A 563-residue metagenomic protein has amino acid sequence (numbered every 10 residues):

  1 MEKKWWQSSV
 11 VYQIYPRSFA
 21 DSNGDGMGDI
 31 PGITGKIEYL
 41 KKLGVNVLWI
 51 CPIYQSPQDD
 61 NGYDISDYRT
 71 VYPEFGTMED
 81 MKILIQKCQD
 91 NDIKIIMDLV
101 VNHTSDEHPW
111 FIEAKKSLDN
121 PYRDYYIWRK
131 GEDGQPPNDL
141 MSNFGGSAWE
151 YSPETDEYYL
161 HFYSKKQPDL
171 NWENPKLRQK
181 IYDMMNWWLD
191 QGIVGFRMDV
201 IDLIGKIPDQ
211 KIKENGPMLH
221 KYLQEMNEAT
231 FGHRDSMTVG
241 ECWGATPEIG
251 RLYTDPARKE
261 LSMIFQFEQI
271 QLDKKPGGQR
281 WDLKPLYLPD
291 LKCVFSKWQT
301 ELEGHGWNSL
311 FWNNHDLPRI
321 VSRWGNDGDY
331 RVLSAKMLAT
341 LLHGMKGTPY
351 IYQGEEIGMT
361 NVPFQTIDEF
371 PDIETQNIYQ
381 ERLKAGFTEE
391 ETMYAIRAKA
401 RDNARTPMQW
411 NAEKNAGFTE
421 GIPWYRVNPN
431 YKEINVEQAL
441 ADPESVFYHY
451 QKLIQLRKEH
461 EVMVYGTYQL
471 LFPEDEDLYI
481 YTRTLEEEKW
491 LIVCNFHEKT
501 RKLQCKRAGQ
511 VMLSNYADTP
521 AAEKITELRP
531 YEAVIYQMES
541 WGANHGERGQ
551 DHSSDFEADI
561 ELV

Functional and structural regions predicted by a protein language model:
M1-D551, D555-V563: Active-site and adjacent substrate-binding regions of carbohydrate-active enzymes
